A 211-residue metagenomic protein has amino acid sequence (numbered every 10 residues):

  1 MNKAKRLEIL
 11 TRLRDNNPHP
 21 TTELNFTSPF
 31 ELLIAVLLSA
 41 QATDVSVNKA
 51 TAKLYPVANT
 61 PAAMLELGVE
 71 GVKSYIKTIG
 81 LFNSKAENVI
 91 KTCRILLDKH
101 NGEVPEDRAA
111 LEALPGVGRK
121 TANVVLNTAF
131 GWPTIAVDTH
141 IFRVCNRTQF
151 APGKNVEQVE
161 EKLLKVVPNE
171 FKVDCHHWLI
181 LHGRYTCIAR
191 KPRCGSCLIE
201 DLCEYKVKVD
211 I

Functional and structural regions predicted by a protein language model:
N2-I211: Catalytic cores of DNA base-excision repair glycosylases
